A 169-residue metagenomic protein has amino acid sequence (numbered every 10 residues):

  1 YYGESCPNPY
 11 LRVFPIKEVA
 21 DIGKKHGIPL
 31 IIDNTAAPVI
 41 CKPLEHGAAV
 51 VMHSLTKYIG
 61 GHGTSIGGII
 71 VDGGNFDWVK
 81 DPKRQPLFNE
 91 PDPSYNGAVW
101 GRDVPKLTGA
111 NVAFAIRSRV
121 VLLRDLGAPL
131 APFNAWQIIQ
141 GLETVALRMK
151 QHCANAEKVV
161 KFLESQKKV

Functional and structural regions predicted by a protein language model:
Y1-S165: Conserved PLP-enzyme active-site core in the AAT-like
